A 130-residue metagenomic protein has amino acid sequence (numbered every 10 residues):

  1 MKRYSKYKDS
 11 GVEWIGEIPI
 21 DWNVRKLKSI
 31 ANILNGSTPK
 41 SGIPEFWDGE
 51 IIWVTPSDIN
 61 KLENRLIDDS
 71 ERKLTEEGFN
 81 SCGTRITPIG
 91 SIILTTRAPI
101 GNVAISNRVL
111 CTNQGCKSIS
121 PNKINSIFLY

Functional and structural regions predicted by a protein language model:
M1-K8: Short acidic N-proximal helix/loop "leader" segments that mark the beginning of a domain or an inter-domain linker
Y7, K28-A31, S41-G78: DNA target-recognition patches
K8-S37, W53: Non-catalytic DNA-recognition/assembly elements of restriction-modification systems
S10, G49, C82-R85, I124: A generic structural signal for residues located within well-ordered alpha-helices of large catalytic or ligand-binding
V12, K40, N80-S81: Short, solvent-exposed loop/turn positions at domain surfaces that link secondary-structure elements or cap domain
K26-N32, N60-D69, I86-I89, A98 (+1 more regions): Basic, amphipathic alpha-helical recognition segments used for DNA target recognition
L94-T95: A generic structural signal for residues embedded in beta-strands
